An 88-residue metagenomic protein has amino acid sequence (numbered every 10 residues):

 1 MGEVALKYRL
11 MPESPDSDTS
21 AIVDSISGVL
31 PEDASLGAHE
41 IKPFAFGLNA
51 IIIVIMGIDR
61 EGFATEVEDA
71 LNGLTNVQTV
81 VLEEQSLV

Functional and structural regions predicted by a protein language model:
M1-V88: Long, contiguous binding/interaction regions
